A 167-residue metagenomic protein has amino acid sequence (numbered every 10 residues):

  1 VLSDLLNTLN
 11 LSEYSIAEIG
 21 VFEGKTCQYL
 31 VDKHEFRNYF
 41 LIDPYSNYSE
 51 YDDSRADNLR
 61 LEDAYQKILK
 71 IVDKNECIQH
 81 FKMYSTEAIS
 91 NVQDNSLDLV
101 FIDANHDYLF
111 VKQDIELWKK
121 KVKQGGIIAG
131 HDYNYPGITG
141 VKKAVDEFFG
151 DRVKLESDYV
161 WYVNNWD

Functional and structural regions predicted by a protein language model:
S3-D167: S-adenosylmethionine/decaboxylated-SAM
